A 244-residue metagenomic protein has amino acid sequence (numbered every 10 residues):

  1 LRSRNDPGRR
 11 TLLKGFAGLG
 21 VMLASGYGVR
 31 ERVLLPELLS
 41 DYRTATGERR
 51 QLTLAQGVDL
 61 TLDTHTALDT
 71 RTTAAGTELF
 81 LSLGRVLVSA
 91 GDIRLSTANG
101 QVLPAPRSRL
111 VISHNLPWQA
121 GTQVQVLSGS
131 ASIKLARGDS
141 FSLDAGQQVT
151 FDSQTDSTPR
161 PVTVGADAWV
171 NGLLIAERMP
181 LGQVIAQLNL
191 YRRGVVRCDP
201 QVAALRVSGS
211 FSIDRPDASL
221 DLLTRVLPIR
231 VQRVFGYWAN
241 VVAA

Functional and structural regions predicted by a protein language model:
L1-L35, S212, A218-A244: Extreme N-terminal targeting/processing segments
S3-R4, R137, I175, S210: Short N-terminal micro-motifs specific to bacterial/archaeal maturation and metal-cluster initiation sites
R10, L60, A186: Short alpha-helical basic/polar micro-motif
T11-K14, V33, L81, S132-D144 (+1 more regions): Short charge-dense sequence patches
L12-V21, S82-V86, S153-Q154, P161-A166 (+1 more regions): Short low-complexity stretches enriched in small and charged residues
E37-L39, R193: Short secondary-structure junction motifs
S40, T46-S153: Short, small/hydrophobic-biased targeting/export segments
T155-A244: N-terminal export/assembly leaders
